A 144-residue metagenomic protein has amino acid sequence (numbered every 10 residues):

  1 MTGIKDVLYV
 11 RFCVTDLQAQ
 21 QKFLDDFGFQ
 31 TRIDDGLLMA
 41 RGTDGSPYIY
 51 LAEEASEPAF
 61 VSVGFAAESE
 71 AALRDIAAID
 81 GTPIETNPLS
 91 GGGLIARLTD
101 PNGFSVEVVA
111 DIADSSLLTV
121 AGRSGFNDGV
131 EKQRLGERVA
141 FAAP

Functional and structural regions predicted by a protein language model:
M1-Q18, F60-V63, A121-P144: N-terminal beta-strand motif that seeds the catalytic metal site of vicinal oxygen chelate
T2-Y48: Core segments of cupin and vicinal oxygen chelate
V7-V10, L24, F29, A40 (+4 more regions): Short, structured motif recognition centered on aromatic/hydrophobic residues
T15-Q18, D35-G36, G64-S105: Vicinal oxygen chelate
F29-V61, S105-I112: Conserved short beta-strand elements that form part of the metal-binding/catalytic scaffold of enzyme active sites
G81-P144: Vicinal oxygen chelate
